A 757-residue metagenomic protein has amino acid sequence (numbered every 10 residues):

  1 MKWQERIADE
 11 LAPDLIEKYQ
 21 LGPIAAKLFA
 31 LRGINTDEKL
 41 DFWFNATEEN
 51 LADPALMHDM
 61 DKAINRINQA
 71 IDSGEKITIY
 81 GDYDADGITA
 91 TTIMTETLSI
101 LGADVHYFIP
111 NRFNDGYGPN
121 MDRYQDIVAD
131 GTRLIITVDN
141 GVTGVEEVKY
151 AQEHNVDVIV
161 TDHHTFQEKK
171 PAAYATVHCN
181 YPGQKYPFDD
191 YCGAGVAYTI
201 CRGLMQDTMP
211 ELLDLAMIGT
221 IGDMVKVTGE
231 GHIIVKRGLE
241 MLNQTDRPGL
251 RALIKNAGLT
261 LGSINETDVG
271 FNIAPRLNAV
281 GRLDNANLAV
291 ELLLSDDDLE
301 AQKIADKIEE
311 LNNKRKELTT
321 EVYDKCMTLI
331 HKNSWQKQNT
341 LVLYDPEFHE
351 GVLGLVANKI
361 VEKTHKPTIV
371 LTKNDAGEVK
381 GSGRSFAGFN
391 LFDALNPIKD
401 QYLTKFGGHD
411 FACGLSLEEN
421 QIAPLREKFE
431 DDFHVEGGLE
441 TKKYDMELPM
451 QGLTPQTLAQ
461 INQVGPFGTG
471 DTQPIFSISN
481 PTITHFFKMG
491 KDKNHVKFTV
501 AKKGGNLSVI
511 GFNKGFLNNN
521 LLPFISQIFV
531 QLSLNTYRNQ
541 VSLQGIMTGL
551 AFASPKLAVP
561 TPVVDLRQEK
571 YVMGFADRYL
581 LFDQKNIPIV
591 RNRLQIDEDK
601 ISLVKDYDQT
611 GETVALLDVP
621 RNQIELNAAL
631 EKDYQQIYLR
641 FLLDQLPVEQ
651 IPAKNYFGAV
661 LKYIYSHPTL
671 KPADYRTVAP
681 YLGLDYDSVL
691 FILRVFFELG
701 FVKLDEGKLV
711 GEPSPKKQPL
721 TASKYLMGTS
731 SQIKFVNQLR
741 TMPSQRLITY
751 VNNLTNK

Functional and structural regions predicted by a protein language model:
A8-L134, H154-N155, A172, M205-P424 (+1 more regions): Hydrophobic helix-and-loop "lid/oligomerization" segment in the mid-to-C-terminal part of catalytic domains
D82-Y83, P110-F113, N140-G141, H163-F166 (+6 more regions): Short, ordered loop/turn segments at secondary-structure junctions
A90-M94, V145-H154, H163-H164, G354-A357 (+1 more regions): Short Gly/Thr/Asp-enriched flexible loops that form oxyanion-binding sites at enzyme active sites
S99, I233-Y323, S385-F392, N396-L403 (+3 more regions): Acidic, two-metal ion nucleic-acid-processing modules in DNA metabolism proteins
Y117-D126, D130, L134-V145, I601-Y607 (+1 more regions): Glycine-rich, anion-gripping cofactor-binding loops and their flanking helix/strand elements in enzyme active sites
V138-Y191: Histidine/acidic-residue-rich, glycine-tolerant segments that coordinate divalent metal ions
K149-T161, Y198-L204, Q623-F641: A short, gly/pro- and small-residue-rich
A172-G222, A628-A629, Y638-F641, I651-A659: Short alpha-helices
